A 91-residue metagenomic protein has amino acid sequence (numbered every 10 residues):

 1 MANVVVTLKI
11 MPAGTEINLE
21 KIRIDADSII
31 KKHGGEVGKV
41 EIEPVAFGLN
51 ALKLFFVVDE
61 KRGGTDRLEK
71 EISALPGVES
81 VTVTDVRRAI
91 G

Functional and structural regions predicted by a protein language model:
M1-G91: Long, contiguous binding/interaction regions
